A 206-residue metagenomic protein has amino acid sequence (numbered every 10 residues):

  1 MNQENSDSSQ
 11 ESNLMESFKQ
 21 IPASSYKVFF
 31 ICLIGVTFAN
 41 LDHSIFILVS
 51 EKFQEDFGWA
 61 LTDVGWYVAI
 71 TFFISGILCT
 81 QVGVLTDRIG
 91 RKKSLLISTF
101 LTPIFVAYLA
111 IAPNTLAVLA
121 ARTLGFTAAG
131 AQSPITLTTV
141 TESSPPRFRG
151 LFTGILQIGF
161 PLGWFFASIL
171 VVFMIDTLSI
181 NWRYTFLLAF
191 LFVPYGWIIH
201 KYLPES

Functional and structural regions predicted by a protein language model:
M1-L48, E55: Cytosolic juxtamembrane N-terminal segment immediately preceding the first transmembrane helix of multi-pass
I47-I77: Extracellular/periplasmic helix-loop-helix junction of adjacent transmembrane segments in MFS-like secondary
A69-G83, S133, L137: Central cavity-lining transmembrane alpha-helices of secondary-active solute carriers, predominantly the Major
I77-T115: Conserved MFS/SLC helix-loop-helix module at the cytosolic interface between two early adjacent transmembrane helices
A110-A121, D176-I180: Helix-loop junctions at membrane interfaces in 12-TM secondary transporters
A120-I158: Cytoplasmic helix-loop-helix junction between adjacent transmembrane helices in 12-TM secondary transporters
F148-D176, F192: Glycine-rich segments within core transmembrane alpha-helices of 12-TM secondary carriers
R183-H200: Symmetry-related core transmembrane helices of the 12-TM Major Facilitator Superfamily/SLC fold
